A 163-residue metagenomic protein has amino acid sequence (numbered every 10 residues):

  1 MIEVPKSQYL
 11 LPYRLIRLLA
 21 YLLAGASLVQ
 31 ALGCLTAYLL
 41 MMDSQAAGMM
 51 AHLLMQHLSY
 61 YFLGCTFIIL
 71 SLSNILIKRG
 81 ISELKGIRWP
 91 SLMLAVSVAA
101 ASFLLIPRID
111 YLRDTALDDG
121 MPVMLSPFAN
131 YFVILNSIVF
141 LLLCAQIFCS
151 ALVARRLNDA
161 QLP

Functional and structural regions predicted by a protein language model:
I2-I69, S73-K85, Y111-A129: Interfacial loop at the N-terminal end of multi-pass membrane proteins
S7, I68-R79, L142-P163: Transmembrane alpha-helical segments in integral membrane proteins
Y13, S91-M93, I138: Terminal alpha-helical segments
L22-A24, W89-I106: Hydrophobic alpha-helical membrane-insertion segments
S27, A31, L40, V98-L105 (+1 more regions): Alpha-helical transmembrane segments
L54, P127-A145: Individual transmembrane alpha-helices with interfacial aromatic-anchor signatures
C65, S97-A100, V139, Q146: A structural signal for well-ordered alpha-helices, especially hydrophobic packing surfaces of coiled-coils
M93, P122-Y131, Q161-P163: Hydrophobic alpha-helical transmembrane segments and immediately flanking/interface helices in integral membrane
